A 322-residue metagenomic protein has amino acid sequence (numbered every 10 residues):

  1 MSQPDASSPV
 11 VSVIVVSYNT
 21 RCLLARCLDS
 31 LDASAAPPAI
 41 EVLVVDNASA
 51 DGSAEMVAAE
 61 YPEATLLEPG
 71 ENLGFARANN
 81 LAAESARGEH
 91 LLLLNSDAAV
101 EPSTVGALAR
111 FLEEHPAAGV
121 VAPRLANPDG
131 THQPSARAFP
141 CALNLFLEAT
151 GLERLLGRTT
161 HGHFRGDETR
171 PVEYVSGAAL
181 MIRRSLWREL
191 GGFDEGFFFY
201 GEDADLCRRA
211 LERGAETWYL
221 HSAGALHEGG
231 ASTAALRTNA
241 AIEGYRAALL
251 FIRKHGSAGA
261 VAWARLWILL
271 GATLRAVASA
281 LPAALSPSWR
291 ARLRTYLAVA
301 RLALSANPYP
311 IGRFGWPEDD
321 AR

Functional and structural regions predicted by a protein language model:
D29-A39: Short, acidic, metal-binding catalytic loop of nucleotide-sugar glycosyltransferases
S30, D46-E55, E71, E101: A conserved acidic beta->alpha catalytic loop
E68-A86: Glycine-rich, basic loop-to-helix element that forms the pyrophosphate-binding segment of sugar-nucleotide handling
L91: Short aromatic/hydrophobic "clamp" motif used to bind/position activated sugar donors
A99-S135: Conserved donor NDP-sugar-binding/catalytic core segment of glycosyltransferases
P140-E173, R188: Short, flexible, basic/aromatic active-site loop/helix in glycosyltransferases
D167, E173-G224: A short, conserved alpha-helix in the catalytic core of glycosyltransferases
E212-A291: Active-site-adjacent helix/loop segment of glycosyltransferases that harbors family-specific signature motifs
